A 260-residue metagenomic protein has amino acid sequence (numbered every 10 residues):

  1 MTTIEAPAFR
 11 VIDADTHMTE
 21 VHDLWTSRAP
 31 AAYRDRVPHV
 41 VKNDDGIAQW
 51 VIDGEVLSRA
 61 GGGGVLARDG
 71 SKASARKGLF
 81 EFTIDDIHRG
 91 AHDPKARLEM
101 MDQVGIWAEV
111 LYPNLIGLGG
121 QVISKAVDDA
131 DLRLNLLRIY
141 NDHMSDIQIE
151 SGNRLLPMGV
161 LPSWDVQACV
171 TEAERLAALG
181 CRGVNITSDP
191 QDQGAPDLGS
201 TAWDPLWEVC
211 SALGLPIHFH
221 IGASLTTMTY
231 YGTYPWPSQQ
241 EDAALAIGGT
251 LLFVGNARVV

Functional and structural regions predicted by a protein language model:
M1-V260: Helix-coil boundary/capping segments in enzymes
